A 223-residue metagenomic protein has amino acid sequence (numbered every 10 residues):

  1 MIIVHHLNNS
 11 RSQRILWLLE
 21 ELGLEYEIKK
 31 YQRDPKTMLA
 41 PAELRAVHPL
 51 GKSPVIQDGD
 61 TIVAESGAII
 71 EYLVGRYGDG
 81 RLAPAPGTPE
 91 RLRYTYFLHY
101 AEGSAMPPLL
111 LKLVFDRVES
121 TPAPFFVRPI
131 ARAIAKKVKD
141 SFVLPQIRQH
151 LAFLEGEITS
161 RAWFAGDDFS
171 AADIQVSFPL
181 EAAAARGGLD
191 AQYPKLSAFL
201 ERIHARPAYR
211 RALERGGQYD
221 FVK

Functional and structural regions predicted by a protein language model:
M1-A133, K137: GST-like domain detector, emphasizing the conserved glutathione-binding G-site in the N-terminal thioredoxin-like
R33-D34, F169, Q218: Positions that flank functional sites
T37-L39, R202, V222-K223: Short Asp/Glu-rich motifs
A68, K195, A208: Residue-level recognition of oxygen-bearing side chains
A101-A205: GST-like fold's C-terminal all-alpha helical module
Y209-K223: Terminal-tail/helix-coil boundary detector
